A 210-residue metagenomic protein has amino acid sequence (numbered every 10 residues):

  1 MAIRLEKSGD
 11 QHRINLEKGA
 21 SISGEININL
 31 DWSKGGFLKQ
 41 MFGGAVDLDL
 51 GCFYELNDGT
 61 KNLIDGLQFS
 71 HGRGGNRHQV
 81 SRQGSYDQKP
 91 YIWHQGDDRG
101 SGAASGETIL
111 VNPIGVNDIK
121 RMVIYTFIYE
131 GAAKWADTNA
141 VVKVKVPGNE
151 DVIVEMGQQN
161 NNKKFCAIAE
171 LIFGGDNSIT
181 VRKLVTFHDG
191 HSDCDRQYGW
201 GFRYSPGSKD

Functional and structural regions predicted by a protein language model:
M1-R121, Y125-D210: Intrinsic-disorder/low-complexity signal
